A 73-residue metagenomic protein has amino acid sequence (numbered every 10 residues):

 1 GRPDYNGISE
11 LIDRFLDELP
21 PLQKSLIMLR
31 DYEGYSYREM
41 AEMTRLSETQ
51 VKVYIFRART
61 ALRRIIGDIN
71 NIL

Functional and structural regions predicted by a protein language model:
G1-S25, Y35, E39-M43: Amphipathic alpha-helical segment used for protein-protein interaction
D17, D31, R63: Short, locally clustered residues in the helix-turn-helix/winged-helix DNA-binding domain
Q23, T44-G67: DNA-recognition helix of helix-turn-helix
L26-R30: A short pre-motif secondary-structure segment
Y32, R59-T60, N71: Residue-level marker of structural boundaries
E33-Y35, Q50: Intrinsically disordered, low-complexity regions of eukaryotic proteins
G67-L73: Short, basic, alpha-helical segments at the C-terminal edge of helix-turn-helix-like DNA-binding modules
